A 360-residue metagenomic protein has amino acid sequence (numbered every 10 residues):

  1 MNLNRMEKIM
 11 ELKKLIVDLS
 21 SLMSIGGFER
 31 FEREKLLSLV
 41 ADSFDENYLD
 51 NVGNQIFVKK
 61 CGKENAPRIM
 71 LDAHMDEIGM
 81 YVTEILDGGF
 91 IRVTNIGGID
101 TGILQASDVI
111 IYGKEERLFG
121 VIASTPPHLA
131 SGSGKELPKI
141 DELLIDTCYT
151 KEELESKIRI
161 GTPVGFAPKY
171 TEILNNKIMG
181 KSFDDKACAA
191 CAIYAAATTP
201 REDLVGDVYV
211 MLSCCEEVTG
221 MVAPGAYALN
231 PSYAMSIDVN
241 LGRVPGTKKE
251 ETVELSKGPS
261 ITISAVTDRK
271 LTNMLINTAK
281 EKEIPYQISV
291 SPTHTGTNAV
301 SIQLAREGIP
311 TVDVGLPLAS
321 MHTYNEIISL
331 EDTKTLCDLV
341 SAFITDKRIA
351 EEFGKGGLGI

Functional and structural regions predicted by a protein language model:
M1-I360: N-terminal hydrophobic/helix-forming segments and targeting peptides
